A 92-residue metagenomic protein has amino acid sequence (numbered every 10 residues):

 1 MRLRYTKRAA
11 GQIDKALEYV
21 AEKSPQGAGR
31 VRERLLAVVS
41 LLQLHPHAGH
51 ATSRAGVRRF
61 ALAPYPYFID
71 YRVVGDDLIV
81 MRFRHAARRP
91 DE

Functional and structural regions predicted by a protein language model:
M1-R2, E92: Absolute protein N-terminus
R2-V57, V74-D77: Basic, Lys/Arg-enriched alpha-helical interface segments
L3, L17, A63-Y65, I69: Intrinsically disordered, low-complexity segments enriched in small/polar residues
T52-S53, L62-P64: Short solvent-exposed loop/turn micro-motifs enriched in small/polar/acidic residues
L62, F68, R72-E92: Enriched for short, Lys/Arg-rich terminal
